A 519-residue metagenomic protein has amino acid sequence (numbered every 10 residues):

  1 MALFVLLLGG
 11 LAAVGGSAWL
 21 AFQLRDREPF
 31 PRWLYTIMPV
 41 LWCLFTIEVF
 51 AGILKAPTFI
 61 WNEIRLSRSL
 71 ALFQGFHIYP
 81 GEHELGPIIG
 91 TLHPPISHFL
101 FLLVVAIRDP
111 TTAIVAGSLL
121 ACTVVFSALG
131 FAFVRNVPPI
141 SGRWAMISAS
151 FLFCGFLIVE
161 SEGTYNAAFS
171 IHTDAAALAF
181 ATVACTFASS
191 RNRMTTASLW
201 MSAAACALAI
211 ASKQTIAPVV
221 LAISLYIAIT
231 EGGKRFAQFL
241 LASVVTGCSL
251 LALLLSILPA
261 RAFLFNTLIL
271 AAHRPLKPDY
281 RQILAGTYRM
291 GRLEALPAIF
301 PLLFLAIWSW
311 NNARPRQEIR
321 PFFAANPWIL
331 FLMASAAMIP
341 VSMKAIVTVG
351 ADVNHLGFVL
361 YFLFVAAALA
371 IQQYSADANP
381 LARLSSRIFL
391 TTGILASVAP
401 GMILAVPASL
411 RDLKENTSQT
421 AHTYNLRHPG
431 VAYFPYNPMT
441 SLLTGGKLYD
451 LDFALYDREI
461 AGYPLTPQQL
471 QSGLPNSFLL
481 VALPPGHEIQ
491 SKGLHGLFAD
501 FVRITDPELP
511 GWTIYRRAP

Functional and structural regions predicted by a protein language model:
F4-L7, D174-F180, A188, P218 (+1 more regions): Hydrophobic/aromatic-rich transmembrane helices and adjacent perimembrane loops
G16-Q23, L103, T112-W144, A149-L152 (+2 more regions): Transmembrane-helix motifs of polytopic, lipid-linked glycan transferases
W19-F30, V219-T246, R274, F304-F322 (+2 more regions): Perimembrane helix-loop-helix junctions
I64-I88, I96, L264: Extracytosolic helix-loop segments that constitute the early lumenal/periplasmic catalytic or substrate-binding loops
G163-A176: Short acidic/glycine- and proline-prone juxtamembrane loop motifs at membrane-interface regions of multi-pass membrane
S170, G393-P519: Extracytoplasmic
T182, F187, A197-Q214, V219-I227 (+3 more regions): Membrane-interface alpha helices of multi-pass inner-membrane proteins
F236-L305, A336-M343, V347-G350, N354 (+2 more regions): Membrane-lumen/periplasm interface segments of specific transmembrane helices in polyprenyl phosphate-linked
